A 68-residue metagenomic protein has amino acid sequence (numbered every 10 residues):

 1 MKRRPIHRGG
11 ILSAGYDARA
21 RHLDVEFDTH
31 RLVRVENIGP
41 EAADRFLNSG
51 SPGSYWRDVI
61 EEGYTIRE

Functional and structural regions predicted by a protein language model:
M1-E68: Acidic/histidine-enriched, beta-strand-rich ligand/metal-binding domains
